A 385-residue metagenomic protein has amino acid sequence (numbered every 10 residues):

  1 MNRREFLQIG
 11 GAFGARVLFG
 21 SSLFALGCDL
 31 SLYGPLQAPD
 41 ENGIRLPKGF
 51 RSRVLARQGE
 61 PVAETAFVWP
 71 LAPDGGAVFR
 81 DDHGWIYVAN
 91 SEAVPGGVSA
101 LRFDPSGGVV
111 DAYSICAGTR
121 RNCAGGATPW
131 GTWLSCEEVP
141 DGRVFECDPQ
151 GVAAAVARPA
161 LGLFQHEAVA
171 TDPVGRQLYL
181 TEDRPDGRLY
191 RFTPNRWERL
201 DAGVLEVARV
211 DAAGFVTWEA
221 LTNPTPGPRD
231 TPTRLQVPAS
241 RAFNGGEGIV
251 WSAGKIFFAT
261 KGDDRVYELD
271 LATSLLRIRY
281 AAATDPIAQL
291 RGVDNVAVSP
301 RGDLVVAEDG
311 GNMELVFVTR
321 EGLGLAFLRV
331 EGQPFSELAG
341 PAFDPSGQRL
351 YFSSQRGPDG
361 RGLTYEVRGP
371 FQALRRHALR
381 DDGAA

Functional and structural regions predicted by a protein language model:
M1-E5: N-terminal secretory signal peptides
F6-F19, L23-A385: Sequence/structural signature of beta-propeller domains
